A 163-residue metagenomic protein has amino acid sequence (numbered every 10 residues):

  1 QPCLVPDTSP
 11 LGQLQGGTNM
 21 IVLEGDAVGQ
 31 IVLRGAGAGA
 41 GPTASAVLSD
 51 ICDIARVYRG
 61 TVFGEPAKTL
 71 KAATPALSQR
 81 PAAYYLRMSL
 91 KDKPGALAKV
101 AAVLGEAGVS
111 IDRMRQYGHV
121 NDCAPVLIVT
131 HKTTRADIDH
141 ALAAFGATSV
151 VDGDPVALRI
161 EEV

Functional and structural regions predicted by a protein language model:
Q1-T18: C-terminal substrate-binding/catalytic lobe of Rossmann-fold NAD(P)-dependent oxidoreductases
C3-V5, E24-D26, S89-K91, H131: Solvent-exposed residues in well-ordered beta-strands and their adjoining turns, especially edge/terminal strands
V5-D7, G29-I31, G35-G41: Glycine-rich phosphate/pyrophosphate-binding beta-alpha loops
P10, G29, A73: Glycine-rich, flexible loop/turn motifs
P10-L11, P42-A46: A short, polar/proline- and glycine-enriched secondary-structure boundary/capping micro-motif
L14-V28: Glycine-rich, aromatic-lined ligand/substrate-binding cores of catalytic and carbohydrate-binding domains
A46, I51-V163: A conserved regulatory-domain signal marking ACT and ACT-like small-molecule sensing domains and adjacent regulatory
